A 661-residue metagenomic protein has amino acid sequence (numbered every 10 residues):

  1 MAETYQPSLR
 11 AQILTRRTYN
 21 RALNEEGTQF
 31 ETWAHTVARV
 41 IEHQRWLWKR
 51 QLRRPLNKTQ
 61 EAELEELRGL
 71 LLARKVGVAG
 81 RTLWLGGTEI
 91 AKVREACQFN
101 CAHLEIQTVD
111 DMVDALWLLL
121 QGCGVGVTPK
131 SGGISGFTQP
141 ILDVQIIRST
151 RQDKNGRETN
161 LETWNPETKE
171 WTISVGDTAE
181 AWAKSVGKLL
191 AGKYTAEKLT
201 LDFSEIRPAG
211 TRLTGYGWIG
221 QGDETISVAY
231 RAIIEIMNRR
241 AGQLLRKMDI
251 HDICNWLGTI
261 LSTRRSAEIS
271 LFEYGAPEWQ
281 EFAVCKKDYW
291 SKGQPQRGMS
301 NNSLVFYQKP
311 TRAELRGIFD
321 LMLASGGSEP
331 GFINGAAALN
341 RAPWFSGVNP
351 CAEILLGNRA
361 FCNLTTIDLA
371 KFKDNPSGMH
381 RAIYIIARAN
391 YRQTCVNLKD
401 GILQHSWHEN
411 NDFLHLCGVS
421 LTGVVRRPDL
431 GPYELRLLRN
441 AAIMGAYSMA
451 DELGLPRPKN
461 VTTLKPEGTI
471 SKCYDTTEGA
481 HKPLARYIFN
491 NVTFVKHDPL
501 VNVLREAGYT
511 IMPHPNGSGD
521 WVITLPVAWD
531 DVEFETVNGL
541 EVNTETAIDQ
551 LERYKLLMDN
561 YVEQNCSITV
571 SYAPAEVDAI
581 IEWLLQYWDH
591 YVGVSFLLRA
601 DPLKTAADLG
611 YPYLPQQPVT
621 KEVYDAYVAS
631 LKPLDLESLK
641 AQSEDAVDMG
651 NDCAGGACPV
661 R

Functional and structural regions predicted by a protein language model:
M1-R661: Extended catalytic cores of very large enzyme megasubunits
